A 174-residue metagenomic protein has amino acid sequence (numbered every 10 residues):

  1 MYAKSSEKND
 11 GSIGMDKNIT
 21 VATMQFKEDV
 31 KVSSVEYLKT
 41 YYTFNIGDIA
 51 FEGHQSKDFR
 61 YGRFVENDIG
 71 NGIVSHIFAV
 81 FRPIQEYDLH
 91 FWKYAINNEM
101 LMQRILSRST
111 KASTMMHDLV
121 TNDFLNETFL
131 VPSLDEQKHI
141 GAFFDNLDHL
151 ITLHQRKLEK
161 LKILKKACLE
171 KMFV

Functional and structural regions predicted by a protein language model:
M1-V174: Feature detects amphipathic, helix-rich regulatory segments
